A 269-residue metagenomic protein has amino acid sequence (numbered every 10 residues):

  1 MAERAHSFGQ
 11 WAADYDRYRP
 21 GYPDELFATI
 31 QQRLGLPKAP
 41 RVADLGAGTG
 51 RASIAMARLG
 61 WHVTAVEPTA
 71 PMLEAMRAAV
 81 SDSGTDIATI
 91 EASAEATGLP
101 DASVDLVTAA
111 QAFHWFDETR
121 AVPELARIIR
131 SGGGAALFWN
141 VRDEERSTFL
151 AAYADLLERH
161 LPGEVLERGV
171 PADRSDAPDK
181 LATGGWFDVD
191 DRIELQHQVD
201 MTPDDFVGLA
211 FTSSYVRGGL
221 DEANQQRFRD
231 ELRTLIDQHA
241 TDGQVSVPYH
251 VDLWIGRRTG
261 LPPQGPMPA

Functional and structural regions predicted by a protein language model:
M1-K38: Conserved class I S-adenosyl-L-methionine
A39-P40, A102: Nucleotide donor/acceptor-binding cores
R41-L45, T49-A96: Class I SAM-dependent methyltransferase SAM/SAH-binding core
T49, S175-A269: Conserved Class I S-adenosyl-L-methionine
A96-L106: A short acidic, Gly/Pro-enriched loop at the edge of an enzyme's catalytic core that lines a small-molecule cofactor
D105, A109-A110, F138: Residues lining the SAM
F116-L125: A short, conserved alpha-helix within the catalytic core of class I
R127-D200: Conserved catalytic/acceptor-binding region of the Class I
